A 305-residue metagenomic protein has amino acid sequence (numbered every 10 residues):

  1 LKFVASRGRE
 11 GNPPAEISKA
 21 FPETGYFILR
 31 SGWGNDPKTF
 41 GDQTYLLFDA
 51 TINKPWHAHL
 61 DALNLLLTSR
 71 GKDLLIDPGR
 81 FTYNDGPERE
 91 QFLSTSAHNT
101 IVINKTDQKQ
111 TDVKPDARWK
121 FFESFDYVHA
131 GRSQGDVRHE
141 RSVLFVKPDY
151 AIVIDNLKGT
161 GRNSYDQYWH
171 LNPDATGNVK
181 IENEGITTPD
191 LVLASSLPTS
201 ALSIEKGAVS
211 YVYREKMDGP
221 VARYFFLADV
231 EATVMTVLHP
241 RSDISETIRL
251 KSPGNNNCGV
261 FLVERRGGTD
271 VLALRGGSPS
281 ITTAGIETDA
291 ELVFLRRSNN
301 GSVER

Functional and structural regions predicted by a protein language model:
L1-L75, A228-T233, L250-R305: Carbohydrate-active enzyme catalytic cores, enriched for enzymes that act on polyanionic acidic polysaccharides
F81-R305: CBM-like, beta-strand-rich accessory domains located in the C-terminal region of large, secreted polysaccharide-active
